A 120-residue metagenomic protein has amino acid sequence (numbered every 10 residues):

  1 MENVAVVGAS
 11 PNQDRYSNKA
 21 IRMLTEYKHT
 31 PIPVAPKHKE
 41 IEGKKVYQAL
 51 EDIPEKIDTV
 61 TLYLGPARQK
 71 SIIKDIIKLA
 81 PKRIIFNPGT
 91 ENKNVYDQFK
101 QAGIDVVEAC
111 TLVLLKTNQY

Functional and structural regions predicted by a protein language model:
M1-I57, K70-N87, E91-Y120: Structural/interface elements that position substrates and couple domains in central-metabolism enzymes
T61-G65: Short glycine-/small-residue-rich Rossmann-like dinucleotide-binding loops
